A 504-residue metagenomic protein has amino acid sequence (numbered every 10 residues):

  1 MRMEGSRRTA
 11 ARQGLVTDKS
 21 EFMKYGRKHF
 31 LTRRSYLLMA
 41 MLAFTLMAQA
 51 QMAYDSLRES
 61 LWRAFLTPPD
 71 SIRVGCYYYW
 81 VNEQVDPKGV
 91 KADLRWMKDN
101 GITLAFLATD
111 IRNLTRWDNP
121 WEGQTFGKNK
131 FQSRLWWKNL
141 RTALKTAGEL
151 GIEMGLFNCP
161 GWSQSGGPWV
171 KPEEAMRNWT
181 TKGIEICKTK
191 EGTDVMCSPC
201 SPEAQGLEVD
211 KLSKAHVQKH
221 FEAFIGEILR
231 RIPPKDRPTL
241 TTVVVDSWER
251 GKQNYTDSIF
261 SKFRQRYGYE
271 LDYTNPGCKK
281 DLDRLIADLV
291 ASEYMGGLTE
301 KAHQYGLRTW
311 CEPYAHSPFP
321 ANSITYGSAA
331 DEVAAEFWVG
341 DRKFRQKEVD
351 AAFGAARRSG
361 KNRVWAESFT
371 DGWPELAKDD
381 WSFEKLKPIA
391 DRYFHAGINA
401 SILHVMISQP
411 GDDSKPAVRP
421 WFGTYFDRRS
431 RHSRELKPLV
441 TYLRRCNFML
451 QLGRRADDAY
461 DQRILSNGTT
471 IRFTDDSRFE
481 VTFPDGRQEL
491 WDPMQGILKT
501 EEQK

Functional and structural regions predicted by a protein language model:
E4-S6, R12, T45: Short linear segments in intrinsically disordered or otherwise low-structure-confidence regions
T9-Q13, K19, L31: Intrinsically disordered, low-complexity segments enriched in serine/threonine/proline/glycine and often basic
Y25-L37: Bacterial N-terminal signal peptides that target proteins for export
Y36-T45: Bacterial N-terminal signal peptides
A50-R230, R237-T239, E501-K504: Mature N-terminal, pre-catalytic/accessory segment of carbohydrate-active enzymes
V90, L104-A105, K128-W162, G167-W169 (+4 more regions): Carbohydrate-binding surfaces of carbohydrate-active enzymes
